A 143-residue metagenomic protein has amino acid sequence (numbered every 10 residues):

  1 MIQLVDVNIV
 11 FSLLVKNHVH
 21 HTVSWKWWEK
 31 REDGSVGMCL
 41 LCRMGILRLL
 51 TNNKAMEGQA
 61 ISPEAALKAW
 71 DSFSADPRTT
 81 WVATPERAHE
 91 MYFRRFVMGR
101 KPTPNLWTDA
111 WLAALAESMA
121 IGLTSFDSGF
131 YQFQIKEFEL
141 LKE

Functional and structural regions predicted by a protein language model:
M1-M38, N53-A66: Short, well-structured N-terminal submotif of metal-dependent ribonuclease cores
L4, G37-L40, W81-A83, L123-S125 (+1 more regions): A structural signal for short, well-ordered beta-strand segments and their strand-loop junctions that often border
L41-R43, A65, H89, T108: Short, conserved alpha-helical segments within structured domains
L49: Short, charge-patterned binding micro-sites
D76-T124: Active-site neighborhoods of divalent-metal-dependent phosphate/nucleic-acid chemistry enzymes
F126-Y131: Short, polar loop motifs at secondary-structure junctions
I135-E143: Active-site regions of enzymes building and remodeling cell-envelope glycoconjugates
